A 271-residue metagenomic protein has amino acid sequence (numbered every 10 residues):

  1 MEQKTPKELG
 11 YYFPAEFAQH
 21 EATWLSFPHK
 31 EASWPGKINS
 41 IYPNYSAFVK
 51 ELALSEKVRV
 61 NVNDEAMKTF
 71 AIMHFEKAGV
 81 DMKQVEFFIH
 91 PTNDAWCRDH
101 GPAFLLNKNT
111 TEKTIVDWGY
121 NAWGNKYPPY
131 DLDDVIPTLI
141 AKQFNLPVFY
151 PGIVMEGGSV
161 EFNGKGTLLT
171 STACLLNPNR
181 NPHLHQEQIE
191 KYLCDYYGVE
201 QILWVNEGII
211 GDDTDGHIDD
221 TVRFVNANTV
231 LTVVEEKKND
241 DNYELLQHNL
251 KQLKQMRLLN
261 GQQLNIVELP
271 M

Functional and structural regions predicted by a protein language model:
M1-M271: The feature marks the mature, well-folded catalytic cores of soluble enzymes
